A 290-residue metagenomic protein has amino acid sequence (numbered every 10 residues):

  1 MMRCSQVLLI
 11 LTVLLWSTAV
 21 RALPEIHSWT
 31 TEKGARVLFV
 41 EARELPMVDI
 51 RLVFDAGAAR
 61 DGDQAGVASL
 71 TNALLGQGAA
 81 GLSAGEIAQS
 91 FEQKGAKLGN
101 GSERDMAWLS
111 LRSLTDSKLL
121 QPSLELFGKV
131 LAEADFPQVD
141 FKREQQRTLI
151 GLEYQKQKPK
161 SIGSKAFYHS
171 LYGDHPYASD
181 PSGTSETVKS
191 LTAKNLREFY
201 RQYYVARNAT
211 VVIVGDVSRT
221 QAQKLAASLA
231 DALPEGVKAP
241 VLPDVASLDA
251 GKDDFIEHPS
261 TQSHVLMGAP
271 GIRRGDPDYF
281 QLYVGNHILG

Functional and structural regions predicted by a protein language model:
M1-L8: Bacterial N-terminal signal peptides that target proteins for export
S17-A19: N-terminal signal peptide c-region/cleavage motif recognized by signal peptidases
R21-M47: N- or domain-start disorder-to-order transition segments that initiate the globular core
L23-T30, I87, H169-A209, P240-A246: Histidine-acidic residue clusters that define the catalytic metal-binding segment of zinc metallopeptidase domains
V40, L45-T71, A84-V130, Q145 (+4 more regions): M16 family metallopeptidases and their MPP-like homologs
A84, A88-Q89, D135-E153, S218 (+1 more regions): Acidic/histidine-enriched alpha-helical segments
K160, K165, A193-L229: Non-catalytic, conformational "gating/processing" segments within enzyme and secreted inhibitor domains
G173, Y177-P181, T210-R273: An aromatic/glycine/proline-enriched structural segment found at the starts of mature extracellular/organellar domains
